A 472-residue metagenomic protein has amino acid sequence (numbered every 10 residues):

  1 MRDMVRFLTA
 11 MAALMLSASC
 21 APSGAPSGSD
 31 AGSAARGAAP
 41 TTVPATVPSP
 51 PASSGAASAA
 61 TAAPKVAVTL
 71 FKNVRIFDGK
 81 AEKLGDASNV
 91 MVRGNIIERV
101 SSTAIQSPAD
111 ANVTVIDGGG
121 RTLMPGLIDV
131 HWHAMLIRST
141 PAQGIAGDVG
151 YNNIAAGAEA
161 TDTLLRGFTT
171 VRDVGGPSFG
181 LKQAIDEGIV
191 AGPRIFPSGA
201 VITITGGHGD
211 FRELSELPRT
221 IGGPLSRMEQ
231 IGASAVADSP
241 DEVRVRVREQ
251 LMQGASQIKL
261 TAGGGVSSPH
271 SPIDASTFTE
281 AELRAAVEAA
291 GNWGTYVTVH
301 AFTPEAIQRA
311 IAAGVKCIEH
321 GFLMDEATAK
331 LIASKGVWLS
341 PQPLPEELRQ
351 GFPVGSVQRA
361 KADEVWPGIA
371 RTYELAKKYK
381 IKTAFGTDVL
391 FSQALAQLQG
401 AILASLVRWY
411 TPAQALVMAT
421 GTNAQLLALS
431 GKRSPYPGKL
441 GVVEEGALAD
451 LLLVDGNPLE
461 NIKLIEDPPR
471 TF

Functional and structural regions predicted by a protein language model:
D3-L8, C20-S88, V92-R93, S101-T103 (+4 more regions): Active-site microenvironment of metallo-dependent hydrolases
V74, V90, N95, G120 (+15 more regions): Divalent metal-coordination and catalytic microenvironments
A104-M124: Active-site metal-binding motif and surrounding structural segment of the metallo-beta-lactamase
R121-E187, T205-S215, R219, A281 (+2 more regions): Metal-associated gating/positioning segment near the N- to mid-region
P141-I154, L225-V245, Y296-T298: Active-site mouth loops of central-metabolism enzymes
S198, T205-G206, L260-R371, K382-A384 (+4 more regions): Active-site core of metal-dependent hydrolases
N292, W366-P458: His/Asp/Glu-enriched, well-ordered alpha-helical/loop segment that forms or immediately abuts the divalent-metal
